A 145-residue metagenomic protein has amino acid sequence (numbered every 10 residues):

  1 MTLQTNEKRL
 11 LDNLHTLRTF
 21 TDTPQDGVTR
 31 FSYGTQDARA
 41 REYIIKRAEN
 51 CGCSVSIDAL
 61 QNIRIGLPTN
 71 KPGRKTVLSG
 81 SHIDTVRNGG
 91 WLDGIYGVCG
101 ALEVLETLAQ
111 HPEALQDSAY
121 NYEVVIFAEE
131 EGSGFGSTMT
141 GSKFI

Functional and structural regions predicted by a protein language model:
T2-G34: N-terminal capping segment at the start of a domain
N6-T16, Q36, A40-I44, V104 (+2 more regions): General structural feature for long, well-ordered alpha-helical segments within catalytic domains of soluble enzymes
H15-D22, E49, C53, T107-E113: Generic secondary-structure signature for well-ordered alpha-helical cores
T21, S81-T85, A128: Short, histidine-centered active-site or binding-site loop motifs used for metal coordination, general acid-base
D22-P68: A non-catalytic alpha/beta surface segment that caps or lines the substrate-entry region of metallo-dependent hydrolase
C51, I63-Y96, A101: Catalytic-core environment of secreted peptidases
V55-A59, S79-S81, V124-I126: General beta-strand structural signal in soluble alpha/beta enzymes
V86, Y96-I145: Acidic/histidine-rich catalytic neighborhood of metal-dependent amide-processing enzymes
